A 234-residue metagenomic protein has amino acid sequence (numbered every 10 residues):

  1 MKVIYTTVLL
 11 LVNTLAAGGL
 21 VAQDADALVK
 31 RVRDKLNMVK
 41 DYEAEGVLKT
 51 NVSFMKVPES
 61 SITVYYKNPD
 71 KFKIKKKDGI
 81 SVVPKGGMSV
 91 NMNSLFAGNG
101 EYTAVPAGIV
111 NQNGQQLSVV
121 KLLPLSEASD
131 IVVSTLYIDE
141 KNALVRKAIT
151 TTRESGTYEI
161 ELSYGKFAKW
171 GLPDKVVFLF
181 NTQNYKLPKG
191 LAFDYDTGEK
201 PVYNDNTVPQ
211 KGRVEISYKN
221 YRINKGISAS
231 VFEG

Functional and structural regions predicted by a protein language model:
M1-Y5: Positively charged n-region of N-terminal signal peptides that target proteins for export
T7-A16: Bacterial N-terminal signal peptides
G18-A22: Sec/Tat signal peptide C-region and signal peptidase I cleavage site
Q23-M38, L48, K56, Y65 (+4 more regions): Flexible, processing/modification-adjacent segments and terminal tails in exported/periplasmic/extracellular proteins
E43-G46, V57-E59, I74, F178-F180 (+1 more regions): Extended beta-sheet lipid-handling architectures
N51-S53, Q183: Sequence/structural signature of outer-membrane beta-barrel proteins
Q116-S230: Gly/Pro-enriched, hydrophobic low-complexity segments that function as extracytoplasmic propeptides/linkers
